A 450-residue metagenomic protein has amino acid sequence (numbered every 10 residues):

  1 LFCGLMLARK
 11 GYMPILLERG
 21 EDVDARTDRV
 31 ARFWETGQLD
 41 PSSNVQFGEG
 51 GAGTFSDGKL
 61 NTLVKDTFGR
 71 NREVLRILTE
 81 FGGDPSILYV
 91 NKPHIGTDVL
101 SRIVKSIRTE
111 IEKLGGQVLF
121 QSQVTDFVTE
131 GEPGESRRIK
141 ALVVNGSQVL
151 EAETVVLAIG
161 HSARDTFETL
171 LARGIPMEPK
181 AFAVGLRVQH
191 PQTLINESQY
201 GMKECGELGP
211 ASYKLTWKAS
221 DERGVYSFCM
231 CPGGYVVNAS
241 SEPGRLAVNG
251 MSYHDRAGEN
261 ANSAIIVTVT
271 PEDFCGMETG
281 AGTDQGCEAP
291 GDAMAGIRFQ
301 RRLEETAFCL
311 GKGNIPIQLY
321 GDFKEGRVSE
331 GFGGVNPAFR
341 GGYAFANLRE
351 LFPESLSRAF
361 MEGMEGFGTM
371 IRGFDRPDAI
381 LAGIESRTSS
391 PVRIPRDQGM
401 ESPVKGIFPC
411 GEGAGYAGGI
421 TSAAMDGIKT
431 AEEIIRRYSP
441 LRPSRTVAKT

Functional and structural regions predicted by a protein language model:
L1-T450: Residues forming the flavin
